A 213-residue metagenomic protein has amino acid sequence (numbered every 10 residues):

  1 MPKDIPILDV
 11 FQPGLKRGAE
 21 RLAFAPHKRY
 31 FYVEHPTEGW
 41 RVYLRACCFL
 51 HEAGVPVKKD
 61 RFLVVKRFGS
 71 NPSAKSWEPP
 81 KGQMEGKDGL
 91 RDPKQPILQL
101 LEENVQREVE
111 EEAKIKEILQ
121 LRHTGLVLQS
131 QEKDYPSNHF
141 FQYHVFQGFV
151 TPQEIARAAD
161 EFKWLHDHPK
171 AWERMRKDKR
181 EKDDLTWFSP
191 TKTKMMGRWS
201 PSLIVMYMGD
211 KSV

Functional and structural regions predicted by a protein language model:
P2-P56, S70: Acidic, metal-coordinating catalytic segment for phosphate/diphosphate chemistry, firing primarily on the Nudix
Y30-G39, E132-Y135, K170-M175: Short, P/G- and charge-enriched loop/turn segments at secondary-structure junctions
Y43-C47, F140-V145: Short hydrophobic/aromatic beta-strand or adjacent loop that forms the aromatic wall/cage of a ligand/substrate-binding
C47, R61, D184: Conserved beta-strand and immediately adjacent loop positions that scaffold enzyme active sites
V57-E111, I115: Conserved Nudix-box catalytic region and its N-terminal flanking loop in Nudix hydrolases and closely related
P72-S76, P80-G82, G86-K87, H139 (+2 more regions): Nudix hydrolase/Nudix homology domain
K116-V127: A short coil-to-beta-strand element that immediately follows conserved catalytic motifs
